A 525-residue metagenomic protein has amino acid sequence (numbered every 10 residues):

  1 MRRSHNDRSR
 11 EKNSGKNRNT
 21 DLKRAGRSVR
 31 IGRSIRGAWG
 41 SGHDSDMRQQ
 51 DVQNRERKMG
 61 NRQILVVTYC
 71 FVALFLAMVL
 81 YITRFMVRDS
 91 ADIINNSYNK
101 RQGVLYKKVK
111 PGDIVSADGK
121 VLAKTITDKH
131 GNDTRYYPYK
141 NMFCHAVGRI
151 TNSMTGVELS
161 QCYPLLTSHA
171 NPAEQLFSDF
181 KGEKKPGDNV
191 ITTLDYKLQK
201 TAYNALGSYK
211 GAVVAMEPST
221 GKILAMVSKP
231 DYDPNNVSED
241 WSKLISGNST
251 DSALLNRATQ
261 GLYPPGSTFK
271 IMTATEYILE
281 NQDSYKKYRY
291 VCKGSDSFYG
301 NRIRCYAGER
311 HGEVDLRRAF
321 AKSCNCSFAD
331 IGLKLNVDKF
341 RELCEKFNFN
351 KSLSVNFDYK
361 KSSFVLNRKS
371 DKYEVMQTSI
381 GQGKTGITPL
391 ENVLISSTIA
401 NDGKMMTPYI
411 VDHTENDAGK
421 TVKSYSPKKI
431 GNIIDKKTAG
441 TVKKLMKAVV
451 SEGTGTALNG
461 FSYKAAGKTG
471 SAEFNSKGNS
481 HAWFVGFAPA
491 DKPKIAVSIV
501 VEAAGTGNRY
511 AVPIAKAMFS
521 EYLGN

Functional and structural regions predicted by a protein language model:
M1-S242, A253, L262, Y288 (+3 more regions): Periplasmic/cell-envelope proteins involved in peptidoglycan metabolism and beta-lactam response
R2-R8, G42-S45, D51, D118 (+2 more regions): Beta-lactam-recognizing serine transpeptidase/beta-lactamase-like catalytic domain environment
